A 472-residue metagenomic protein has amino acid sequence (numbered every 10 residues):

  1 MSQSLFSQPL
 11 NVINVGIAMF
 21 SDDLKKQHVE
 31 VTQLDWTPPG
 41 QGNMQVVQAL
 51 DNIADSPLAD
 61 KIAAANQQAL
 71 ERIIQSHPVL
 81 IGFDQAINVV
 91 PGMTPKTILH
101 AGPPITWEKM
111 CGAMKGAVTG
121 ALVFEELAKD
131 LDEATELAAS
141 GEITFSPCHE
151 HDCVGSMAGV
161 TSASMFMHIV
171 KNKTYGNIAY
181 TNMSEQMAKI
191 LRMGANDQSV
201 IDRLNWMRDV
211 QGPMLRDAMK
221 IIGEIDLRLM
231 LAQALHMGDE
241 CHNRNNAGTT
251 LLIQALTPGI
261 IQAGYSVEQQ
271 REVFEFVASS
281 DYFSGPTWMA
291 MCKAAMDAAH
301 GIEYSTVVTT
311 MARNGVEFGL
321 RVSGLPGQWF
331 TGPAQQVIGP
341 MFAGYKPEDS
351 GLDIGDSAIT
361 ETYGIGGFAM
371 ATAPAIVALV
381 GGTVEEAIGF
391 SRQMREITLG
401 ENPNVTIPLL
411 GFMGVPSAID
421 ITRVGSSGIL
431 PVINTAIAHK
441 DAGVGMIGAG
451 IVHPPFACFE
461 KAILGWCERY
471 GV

Functional and structural regions predicted by a protein language model:
S2-V472: Anaerobic metallocofactor- and corrinoid-dependent redox/one-carbon enzyme cores, especially those from methanogenesis
